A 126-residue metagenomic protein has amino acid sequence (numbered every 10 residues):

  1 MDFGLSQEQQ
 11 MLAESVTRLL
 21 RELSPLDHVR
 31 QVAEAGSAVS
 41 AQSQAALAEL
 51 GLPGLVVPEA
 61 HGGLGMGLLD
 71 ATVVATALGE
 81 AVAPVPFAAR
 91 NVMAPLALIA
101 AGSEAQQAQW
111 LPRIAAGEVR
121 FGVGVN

Functional and structural regions predicted by a protein language model:
M1-E8: Intrinsic disorder at enzyme termini
R21-N126: Glycine-rich flavin
